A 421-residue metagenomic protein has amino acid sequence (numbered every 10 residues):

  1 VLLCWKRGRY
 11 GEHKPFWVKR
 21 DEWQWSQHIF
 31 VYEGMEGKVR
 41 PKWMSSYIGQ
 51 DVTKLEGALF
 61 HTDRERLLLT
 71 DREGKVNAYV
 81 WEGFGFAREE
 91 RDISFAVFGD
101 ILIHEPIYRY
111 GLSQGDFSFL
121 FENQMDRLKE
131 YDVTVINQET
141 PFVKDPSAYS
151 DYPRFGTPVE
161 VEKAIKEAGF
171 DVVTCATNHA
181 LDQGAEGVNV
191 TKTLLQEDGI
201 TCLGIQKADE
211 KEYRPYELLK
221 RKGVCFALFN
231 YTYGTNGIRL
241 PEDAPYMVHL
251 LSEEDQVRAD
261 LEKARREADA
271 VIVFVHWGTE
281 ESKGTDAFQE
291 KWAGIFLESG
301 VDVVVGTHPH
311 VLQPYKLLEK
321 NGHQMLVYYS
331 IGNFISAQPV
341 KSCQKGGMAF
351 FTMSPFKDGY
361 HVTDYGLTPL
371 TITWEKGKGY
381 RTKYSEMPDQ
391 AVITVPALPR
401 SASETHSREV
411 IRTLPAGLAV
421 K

Functional and structural regions predicted by a protein language model:
V1-E89: Beta-propeller-forming repeat regions
A87-K421: Acidic, metal/ion-coordinating pockets
